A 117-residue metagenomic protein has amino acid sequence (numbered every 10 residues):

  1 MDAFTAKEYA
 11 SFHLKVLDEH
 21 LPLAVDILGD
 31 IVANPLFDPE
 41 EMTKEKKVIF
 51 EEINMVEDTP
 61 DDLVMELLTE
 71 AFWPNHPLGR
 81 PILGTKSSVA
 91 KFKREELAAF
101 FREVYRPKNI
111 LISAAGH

Functional and structural regions predicted by a protein language model:
M1-H117: Charge-rich, well-structured scaffold segments of protease-associated domains
